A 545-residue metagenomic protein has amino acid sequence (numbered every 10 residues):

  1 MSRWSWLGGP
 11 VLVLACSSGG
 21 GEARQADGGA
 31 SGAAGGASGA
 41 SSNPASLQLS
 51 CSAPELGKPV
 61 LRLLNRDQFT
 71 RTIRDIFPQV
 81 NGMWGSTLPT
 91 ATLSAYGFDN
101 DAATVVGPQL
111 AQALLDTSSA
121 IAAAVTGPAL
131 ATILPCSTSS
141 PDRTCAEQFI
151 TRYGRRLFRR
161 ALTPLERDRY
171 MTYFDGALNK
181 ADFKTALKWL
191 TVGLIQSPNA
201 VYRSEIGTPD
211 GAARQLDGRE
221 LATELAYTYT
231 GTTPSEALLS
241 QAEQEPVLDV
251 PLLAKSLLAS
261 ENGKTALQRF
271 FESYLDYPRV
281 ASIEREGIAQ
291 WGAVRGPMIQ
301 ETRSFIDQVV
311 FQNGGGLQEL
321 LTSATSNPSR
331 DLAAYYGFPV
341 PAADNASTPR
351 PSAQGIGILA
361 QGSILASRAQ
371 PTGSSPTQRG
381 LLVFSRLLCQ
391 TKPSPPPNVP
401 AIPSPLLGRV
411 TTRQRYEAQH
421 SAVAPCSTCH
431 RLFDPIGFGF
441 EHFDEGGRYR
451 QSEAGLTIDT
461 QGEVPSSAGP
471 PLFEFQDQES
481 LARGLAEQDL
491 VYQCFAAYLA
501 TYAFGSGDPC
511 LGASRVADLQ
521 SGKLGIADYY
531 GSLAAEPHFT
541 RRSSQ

Functional and structural regions predicted by a protein language model:
M1, E22-A23, V60, T377 (+1 more regions): Intrinsically disordered, low-complexity sequence elements enriched in Ser/Thr/Gly/Pro
M1-C51: Ser/Thr-rich, Pro/Gly/Ala-heavy low-complexity intrinsically disordered linkers and tails of secreted extracellular
S5-G8, R62, R214, T372: Residues embedded in well-ordered secondary-structure elements
A45-L63: Boundary/junction segments of secreted and surface-exposed precursor proteins
L47, R66, R74-A503, A513-Q545: Active-site substrate-binding loop specific to GH73 endo-beta-N-acetylglucosaminidase modules in bacterial autolysins
